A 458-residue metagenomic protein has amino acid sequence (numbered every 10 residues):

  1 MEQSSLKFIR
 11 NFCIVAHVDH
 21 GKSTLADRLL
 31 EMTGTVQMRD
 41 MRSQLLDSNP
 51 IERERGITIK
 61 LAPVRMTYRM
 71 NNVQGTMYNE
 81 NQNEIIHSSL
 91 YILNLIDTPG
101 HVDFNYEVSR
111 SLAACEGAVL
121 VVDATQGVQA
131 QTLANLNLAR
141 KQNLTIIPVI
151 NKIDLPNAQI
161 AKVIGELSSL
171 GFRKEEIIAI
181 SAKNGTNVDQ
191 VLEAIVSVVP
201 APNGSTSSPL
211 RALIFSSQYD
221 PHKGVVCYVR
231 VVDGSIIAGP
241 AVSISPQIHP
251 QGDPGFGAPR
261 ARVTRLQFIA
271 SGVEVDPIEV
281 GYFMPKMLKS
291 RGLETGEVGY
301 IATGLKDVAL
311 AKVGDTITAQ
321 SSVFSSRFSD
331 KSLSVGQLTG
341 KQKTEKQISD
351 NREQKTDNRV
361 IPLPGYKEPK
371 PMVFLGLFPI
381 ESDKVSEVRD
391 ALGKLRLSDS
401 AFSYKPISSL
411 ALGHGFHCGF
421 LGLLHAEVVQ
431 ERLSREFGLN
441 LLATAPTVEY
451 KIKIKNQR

Functional and structural regions predicted by a protein language model:
M1-N72, Y78-P250, G257-S321, V335 (+4 more regions): Structural and coupling elements of P-loop NTPases
